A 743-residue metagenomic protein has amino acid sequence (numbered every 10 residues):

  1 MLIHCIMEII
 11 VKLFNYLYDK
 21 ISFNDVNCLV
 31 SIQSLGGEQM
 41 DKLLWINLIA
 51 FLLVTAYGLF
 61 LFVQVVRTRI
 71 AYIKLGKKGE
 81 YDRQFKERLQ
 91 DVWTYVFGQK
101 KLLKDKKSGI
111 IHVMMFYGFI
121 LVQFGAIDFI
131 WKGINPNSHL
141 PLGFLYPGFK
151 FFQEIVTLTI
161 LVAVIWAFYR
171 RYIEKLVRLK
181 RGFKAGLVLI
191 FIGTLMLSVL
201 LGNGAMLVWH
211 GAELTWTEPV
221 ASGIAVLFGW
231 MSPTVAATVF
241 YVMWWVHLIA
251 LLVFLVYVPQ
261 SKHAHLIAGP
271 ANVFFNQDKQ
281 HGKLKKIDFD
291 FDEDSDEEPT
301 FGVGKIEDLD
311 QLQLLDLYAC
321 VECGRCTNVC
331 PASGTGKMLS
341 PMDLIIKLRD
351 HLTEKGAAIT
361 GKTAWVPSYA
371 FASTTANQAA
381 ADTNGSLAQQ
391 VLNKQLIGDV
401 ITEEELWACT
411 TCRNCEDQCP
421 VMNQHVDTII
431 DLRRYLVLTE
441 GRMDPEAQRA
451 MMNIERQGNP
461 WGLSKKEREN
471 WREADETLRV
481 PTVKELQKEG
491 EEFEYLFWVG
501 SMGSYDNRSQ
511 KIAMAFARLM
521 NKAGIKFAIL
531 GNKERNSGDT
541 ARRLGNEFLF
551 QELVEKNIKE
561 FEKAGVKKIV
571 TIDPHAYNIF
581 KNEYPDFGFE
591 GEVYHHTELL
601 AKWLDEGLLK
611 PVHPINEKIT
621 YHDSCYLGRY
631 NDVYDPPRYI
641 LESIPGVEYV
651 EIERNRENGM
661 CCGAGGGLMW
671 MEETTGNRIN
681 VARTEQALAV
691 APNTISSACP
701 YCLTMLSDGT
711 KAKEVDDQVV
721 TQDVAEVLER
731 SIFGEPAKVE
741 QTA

Functional and structural regions predicted by a protein language model:
I9-L17, I21, C28-V303, I346 (+1 more regions): Membrane-embedded alpha-helical bundles of multi-pass integral membrane proteins
D41-W166, I173, D308-L317, L339-D343 (+3 more regions): Iron-sulfur-cluster electron-transfer modules
G282-P341: Non-transmembrane accessory domains of multi-pass membrane transporters/channels
C320-C326, C330, L344, C409-C415 (+6 more regions): Short cysteine clusters
G336-K355, G361-V366, P637-P645, N655-N658: Active/binding-pocket-proximal capping segment
V499-H595, Y626-S643, V647-A743: Cofactor-cradling patches in redox/metallo enzymes
Y621: Hydrophobic alpha-helical positions that pack around
